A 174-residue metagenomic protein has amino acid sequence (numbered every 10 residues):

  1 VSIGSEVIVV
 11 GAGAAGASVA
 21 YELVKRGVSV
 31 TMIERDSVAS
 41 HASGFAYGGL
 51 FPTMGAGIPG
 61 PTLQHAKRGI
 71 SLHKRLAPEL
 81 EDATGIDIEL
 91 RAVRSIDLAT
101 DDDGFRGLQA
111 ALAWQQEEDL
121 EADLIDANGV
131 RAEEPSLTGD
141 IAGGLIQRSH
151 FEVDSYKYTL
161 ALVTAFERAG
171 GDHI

Functional and structural regions predicted by a protein language model:
S5-M32: N-terminal Rossmann-like FAD-binding beta1-loop-alpha1 element of flavoenzymes
V19, H73, A111, A161-L162: Aromatic/hydrophobic pocket-lining residues that form π-stacking "cages" and hydrophobic walls in ligand
V24-A46: Glycine-rich FAD pyrophosphate-binding loop
R26, E118, A165-A169: Conserved dinucleotide-binding and phosphotransfer motif residues
S29, E121, D172: Residue-level detector of anion-binding/catalytic polar loops
G48-G129, E133: Dinucleotide-binding Rossmann-like beta1-alpha1 core, especially the glycine-rich loop that anchors the ADP
R94-I96, I141-G143, S149: Short amphipathic alpha-helical segments
L145-I174: Helical element adjacent to the flavin cofactor pocket in flavoenzyme catalytic cores
